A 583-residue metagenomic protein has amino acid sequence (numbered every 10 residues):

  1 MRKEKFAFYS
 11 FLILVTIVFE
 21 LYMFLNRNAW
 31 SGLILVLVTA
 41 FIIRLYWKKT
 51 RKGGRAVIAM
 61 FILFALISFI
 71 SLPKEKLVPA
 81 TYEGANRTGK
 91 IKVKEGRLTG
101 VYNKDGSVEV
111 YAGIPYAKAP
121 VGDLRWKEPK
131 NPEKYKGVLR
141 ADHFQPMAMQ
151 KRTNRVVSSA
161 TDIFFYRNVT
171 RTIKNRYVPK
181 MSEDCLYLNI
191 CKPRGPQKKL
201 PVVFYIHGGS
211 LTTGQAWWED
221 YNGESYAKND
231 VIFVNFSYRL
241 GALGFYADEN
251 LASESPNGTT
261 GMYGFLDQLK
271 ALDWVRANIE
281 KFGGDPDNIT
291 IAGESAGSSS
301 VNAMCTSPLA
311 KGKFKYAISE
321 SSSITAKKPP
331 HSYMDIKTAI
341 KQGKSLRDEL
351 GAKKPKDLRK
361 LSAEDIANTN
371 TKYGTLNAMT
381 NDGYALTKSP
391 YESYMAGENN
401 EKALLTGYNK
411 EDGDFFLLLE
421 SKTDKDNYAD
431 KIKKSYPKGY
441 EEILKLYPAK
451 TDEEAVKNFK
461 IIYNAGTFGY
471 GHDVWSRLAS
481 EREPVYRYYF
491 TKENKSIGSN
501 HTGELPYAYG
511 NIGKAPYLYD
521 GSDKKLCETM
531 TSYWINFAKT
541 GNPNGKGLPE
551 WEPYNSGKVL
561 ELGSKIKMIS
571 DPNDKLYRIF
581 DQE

Functional and structural regions predicted by a protein language model:
R2-L251, S255-T259, G521-M530, G541-G545: Non-catalytic accessory segments of hydrolases
M149, Y166, G469-E583: Mobile gating loops/cap/lid regions near enzyme active sites that modulate substrate access
K174, A277, K311, E320-D430 (+2 more regions): Substrate-access "cap/lid" subdomains that shape and gate the entrance to catalytic or ligand-binding pockets
G208, Y263-D267, S295-S298: Active-site loop->helix "elbow" adjoining a glycine-rich segment at hydrolase catalytic centers
S237, A292, S307, I318-S321 (+2 more regions): Alpha/beta-hydrolase-fold catalytic nucleophile elbow
N257-E280, K337-K341: Alpha/beta-hydrolase active-site loop
F282-S295: Alpha/beta-hydrolase fold nucleophile elbow
S298-A310: Short glycine-enriched nucleophile-adjacent loop and the immediately C-terminal alpha-helix near the catalytic center
